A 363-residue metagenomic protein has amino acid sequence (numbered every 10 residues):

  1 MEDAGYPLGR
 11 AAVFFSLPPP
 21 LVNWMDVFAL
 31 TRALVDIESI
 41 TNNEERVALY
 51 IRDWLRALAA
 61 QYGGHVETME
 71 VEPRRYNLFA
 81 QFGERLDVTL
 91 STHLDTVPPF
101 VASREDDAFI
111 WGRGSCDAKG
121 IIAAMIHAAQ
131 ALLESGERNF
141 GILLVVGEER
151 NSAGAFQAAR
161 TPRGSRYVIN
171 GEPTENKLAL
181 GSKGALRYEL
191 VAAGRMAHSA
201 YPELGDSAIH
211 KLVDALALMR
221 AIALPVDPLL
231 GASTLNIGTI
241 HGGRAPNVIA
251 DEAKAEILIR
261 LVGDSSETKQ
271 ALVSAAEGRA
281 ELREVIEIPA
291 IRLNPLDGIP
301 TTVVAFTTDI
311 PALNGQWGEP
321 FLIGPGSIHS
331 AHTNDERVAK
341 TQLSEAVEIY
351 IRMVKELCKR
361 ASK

Functional and structural regions predicted by a protein language model:
F15-S115, E137: Acidic/His- and Gly-rich active-site-bordering loop/insert found across diverse amide/peptide-bond hydrolases
S39, P173, L180, R187-K363: Metal-dependent amide/peptide-bond hydrolase catalytic core, centered on the "pita-bread" metallohydrolase fold
R75, S152, F306-T307: Structural motif corresponding to alpha-helix initiation and N-cap regions
V88-L90, V168-I169, R195: Residue-level marker for buried hydrophobic side chains located in beta-strands that build the well-ordered beta-sheet
L90, A108-R150, L190-A192, P202-I222 (+2 more regions): Alpha-helical metal-binding/catalytic segments enriched in His/Glu/Asp
A123-R187, D227-P228: Acidic/histidine-rich catalytic neighborhood of metal-dependent amide-processing enzymes
